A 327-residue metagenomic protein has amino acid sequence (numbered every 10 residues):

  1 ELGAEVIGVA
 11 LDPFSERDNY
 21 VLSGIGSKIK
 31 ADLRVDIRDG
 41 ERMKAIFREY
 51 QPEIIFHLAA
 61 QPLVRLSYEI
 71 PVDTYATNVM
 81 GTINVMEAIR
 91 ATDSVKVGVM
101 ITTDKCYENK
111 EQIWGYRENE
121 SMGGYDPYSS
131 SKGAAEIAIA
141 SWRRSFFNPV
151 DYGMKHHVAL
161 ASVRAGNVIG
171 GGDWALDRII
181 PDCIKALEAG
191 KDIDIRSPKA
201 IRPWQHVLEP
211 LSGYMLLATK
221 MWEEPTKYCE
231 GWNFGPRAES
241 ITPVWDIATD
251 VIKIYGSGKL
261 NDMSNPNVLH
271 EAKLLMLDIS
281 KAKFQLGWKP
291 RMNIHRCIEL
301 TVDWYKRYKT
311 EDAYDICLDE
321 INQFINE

Functional and structural regions predicted by a protein language model:
E1-A165, I169, F324: N-terminal Rossmann-like NAD(P)+-binding domain of SDR-like oxidoreductases, especially those catalyzing
G3-V9, V35, N167, L187-E327: C-terminal substrate-binding subdomain of Rossmann-fold SDR/epimerase-dehydratase oxidoreductases
D18-V21, K110-I113, D173-D177, V207-L208 (+2 more regions): Short aromatic-enriched loop/helix-cap "lid" or pocket-rim segments at secondary-structure transitions that line
I25-K28, N119-S121, S145-L160, C183-I195 (+2 more regions): A short C-terminal helix-loop "cap" of Rossmann-like NAD(P)-dependent dehydrogenase/epimerase domains
G40-E41, E53, R65, V72 (+7 more regions): Residues in well-ordered alpha-helical elements
K44, E87, P181, T249 (+1 more regions): Active-site phosphate/pyrophosphate- and oxyanion-stabilizing loops and adjacent acidic/basic residues in soluble
T82, L176-P181, Y214, A248: Amphipathic alpha-helical segments in well-structured domains
